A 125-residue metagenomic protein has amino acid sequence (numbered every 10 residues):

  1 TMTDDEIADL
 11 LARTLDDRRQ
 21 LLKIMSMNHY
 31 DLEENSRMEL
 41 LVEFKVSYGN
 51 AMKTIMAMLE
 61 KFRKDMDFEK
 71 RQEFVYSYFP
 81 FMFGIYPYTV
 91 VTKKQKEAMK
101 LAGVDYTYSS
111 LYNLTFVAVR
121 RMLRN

Functional and structural regions predicted by a protein language model:
T1-D9, S26, M58-R63: Amphipathic alpha-helical linker/stalk segments
T1-L21, R71-Y78: Hydrophobic alpha-helical connector segments
E6, N50, T54, E69 (+2 more regions): Short, well-structured alpha-helical interface segments that form or flank functional binding sites
A8-K53, Y106: Short secondary-structure transition hinges
Q20-I24, F68, V90-V91: Short, solvent-exposed secondary-structure capping/transition elements
L32-N35, K70, A98-A102: A short small-residue
F44-Y48, F74, L111, A118: Amphipathic alpha-helix face/heptad-repeat signature
K53-D65, F81-N125: C-terminal peripheral helix-coil segments that are non-catalytic and often amphipathic
